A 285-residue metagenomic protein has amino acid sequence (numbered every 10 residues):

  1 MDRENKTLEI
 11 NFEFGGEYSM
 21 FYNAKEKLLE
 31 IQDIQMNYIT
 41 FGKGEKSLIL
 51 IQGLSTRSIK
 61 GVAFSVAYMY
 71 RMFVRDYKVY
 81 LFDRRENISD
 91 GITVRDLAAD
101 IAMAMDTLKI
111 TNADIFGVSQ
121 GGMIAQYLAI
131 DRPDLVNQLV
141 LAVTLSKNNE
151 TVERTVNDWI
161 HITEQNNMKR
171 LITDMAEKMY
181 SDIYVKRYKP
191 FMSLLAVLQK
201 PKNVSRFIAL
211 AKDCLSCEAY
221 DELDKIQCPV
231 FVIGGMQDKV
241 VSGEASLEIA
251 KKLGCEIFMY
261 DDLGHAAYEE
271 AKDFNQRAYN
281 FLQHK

Functional and structural regions predicted by a protein language model:
K27-I88: Conserved HGGG/HGGXW glycine-rich cap/lid loop of the alpha/beta-hydrolase fold
D96-A113: Conserved acidic catalytic loop of the alpha/beta-hydrolase fold
A113, G117-G122, G235: Conserved alpha/beta-hydrolase "nucleophile elbow" surrounding the catalytic nucleophile
M123-Q126, I130, N137-N166: Flexible "cap/lid" loop of the alpha/beta hydrolase fold
E150-E153, K169-E222: Conserved alpha/beta-hydrolase catalytic His-Asp/Glu region
I226, V232-G234, D238: Short beta-strand/loop motif that positions the catalytic acidic residue of the alpha/beta-hydrolase fold
K239-A245: Conserved alpha/beta-hydrolase "acid-adjacent" motif
L263-Q276: Catalytic histidine-centered segment of alpha/beta-hydrolase-like enzymes
